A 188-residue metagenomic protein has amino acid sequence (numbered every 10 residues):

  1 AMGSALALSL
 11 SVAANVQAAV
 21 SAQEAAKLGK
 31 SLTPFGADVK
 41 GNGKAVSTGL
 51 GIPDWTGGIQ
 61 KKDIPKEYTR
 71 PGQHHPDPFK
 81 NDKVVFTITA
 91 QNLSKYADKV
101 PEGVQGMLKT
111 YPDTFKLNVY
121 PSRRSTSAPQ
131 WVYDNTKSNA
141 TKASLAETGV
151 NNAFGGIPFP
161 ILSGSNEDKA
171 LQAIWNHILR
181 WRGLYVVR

Functional and structural regions predicted by a protein language model:
A1-Q17: Gram-negative bacterial Sec-dependent N-terminal signal peptides
A18-A26: Cleaved targeting-peptide boundary
G29-R188: Solvent-exposed N-terminal domain segments of exported/luminal and surface proteins
